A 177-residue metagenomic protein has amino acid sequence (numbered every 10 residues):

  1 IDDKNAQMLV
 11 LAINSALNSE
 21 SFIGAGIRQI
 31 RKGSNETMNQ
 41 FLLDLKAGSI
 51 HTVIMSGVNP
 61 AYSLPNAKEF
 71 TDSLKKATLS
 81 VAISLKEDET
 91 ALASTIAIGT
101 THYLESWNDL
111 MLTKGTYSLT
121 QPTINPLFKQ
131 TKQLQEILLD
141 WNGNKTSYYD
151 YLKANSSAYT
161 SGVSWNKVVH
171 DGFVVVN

Functional and structural regions predicted by a protein language model:
I1-N166: Non-catalytic alpha/beta scaffold blocks inside enzyme catalytic domains
D171-N177: Catalytic cores of secreted or luminal carbohydrate-active enzymes
